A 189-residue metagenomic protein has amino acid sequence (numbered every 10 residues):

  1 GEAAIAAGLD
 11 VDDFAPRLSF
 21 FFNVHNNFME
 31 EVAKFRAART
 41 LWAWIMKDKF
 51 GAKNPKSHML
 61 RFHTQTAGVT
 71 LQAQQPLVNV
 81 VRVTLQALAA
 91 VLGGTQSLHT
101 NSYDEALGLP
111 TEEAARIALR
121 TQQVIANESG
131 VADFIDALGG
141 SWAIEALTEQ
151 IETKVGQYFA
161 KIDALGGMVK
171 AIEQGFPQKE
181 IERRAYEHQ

Functional and structural regions predicted by a protein language model:
G1-A6, E31-I45, V78-T84: Active-site cavity-forming subdomains of large catalytic enzyme subunits
G1-M29, M46-A73, L88-L107, V124-E145: Core alpha/beta catalytic barrel or barrel-like domain that forms the active/cofactor pocket in diverse metabolic
K34-F35, P76-L77, S102, E112-A114 (+2 more regions): Composition- and surface-driven signal marking solvent-exposed, interaction-prone regions in large proteins
L41, A87, R120-V124: Generic recognition of well-ordered alpha-helical segments
L71, L77-Q86, Q96, A185-Q189: Non-catalytic terminal/interface segments that mediate subunit docking, oligomerization, and allosteric communication
A73-R82, L109-A115, E149-Q150: Conserved phosphate-binding loops in nucleotide/dinucleotide-binding enzymes
T111-E112, R120-Q123, N127-Q189: Flexible, glycine-rich loop/tail regions that form catalytic "lids" or insertion modules at the edges of active sites
